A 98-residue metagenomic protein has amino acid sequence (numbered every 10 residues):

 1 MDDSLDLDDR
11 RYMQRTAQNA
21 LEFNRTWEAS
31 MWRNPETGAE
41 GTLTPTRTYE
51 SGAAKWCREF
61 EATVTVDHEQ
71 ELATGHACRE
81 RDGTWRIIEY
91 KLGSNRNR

Functional and structural regions predicted by a protein language model:
M1-E22: Short, low-complexity, glycine-enriched hydrophobic/amphipathic alpha-helices that associate with lipid bilayers
T16-A20, A29-E36: Short, secretory-pathway propeptide segments and organelle targeting presequences
M31-W32, E59-T65: Short beta-strand segments that buttress and anchor functional surface loops
M31-W56: Surface-exposed, charged secondary-structure patches
L43-T48, E61-V64, A73-C78: Hydrophobic/aromatic beta-strand elements that line small-molecule binding cavities or substrate pockets in beta-rich
A54, V64-E71: Short, cysteine-centered beta-strand-loop-beta hairpins and adjacent loop/turn segments enriched in charged/polar
D82-K91: Short beta-strand edge/turn micro-motifs at domain boundaries
R96-R98: Short, solvent-exposed mixed-charge patches
